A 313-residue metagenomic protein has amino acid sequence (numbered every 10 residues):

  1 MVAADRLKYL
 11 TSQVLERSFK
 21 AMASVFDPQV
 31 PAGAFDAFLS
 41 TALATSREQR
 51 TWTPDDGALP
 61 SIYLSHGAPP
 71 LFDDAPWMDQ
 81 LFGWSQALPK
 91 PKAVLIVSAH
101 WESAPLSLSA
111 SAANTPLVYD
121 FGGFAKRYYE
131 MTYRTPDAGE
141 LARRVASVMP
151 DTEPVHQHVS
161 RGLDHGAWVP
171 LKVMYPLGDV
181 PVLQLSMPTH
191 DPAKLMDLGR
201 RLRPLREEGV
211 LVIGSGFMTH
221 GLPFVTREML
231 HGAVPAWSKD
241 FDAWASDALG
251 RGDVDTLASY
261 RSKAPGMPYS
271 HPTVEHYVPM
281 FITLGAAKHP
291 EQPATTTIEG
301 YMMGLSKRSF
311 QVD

Functional and structural regions predicted by a protein language model:
V2-A37: N-terminal secretory signal peptides and thylakoid transit peptides that target proteins across membranes
V25-H156: A short aromatic-anchored loop/beta-hairpin motif
P60-L64, A93-S98, L185, L205-M218 (+1 more regions): Beta-strand elements within well-structured catalytic alpha/beta cores of enzymes that handle phosphate/sulfate esters
A68-P69, W101, T189, F217-L222: Short, glycine/serine-rich, charged loops/turns that create anion-binding and catalytic segments at active sites
W77-F82, R127-E130, R161-V169, L195-L198: Short acidic (Asp/Glu) patches
A99-E102, A112-N114, R161-L171, M218: Short glycine-enriched loops at secondary-structure junctions
L141-L195: Internal, conserved structured core segments that host functional sites
S147, V180-V182, H190, M196-D197 (+2 more regions): Surface-exposed, charge/polar-rich loops and edge strands
